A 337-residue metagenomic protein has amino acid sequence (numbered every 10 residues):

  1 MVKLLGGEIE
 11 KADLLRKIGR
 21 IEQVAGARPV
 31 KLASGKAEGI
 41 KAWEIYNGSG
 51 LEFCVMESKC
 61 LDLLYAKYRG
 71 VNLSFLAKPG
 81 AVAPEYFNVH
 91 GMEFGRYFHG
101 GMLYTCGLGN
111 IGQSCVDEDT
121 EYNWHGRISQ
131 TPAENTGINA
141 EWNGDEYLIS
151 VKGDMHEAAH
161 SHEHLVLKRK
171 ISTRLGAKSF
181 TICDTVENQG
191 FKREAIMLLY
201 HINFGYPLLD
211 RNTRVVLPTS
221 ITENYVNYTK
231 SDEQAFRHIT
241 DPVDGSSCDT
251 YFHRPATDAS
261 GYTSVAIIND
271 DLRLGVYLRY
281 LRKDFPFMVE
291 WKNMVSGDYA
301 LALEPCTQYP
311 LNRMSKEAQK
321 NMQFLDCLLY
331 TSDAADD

Functional and structural regions predicted by a protein language model:
M1-M92, G261-D284, S332: Beta-strand-rich N-terminal accessory domains
M1-Q23, E85-H156: An extended acidic
I45-K59, Y68, M155-I202: Acidic, contiguous internal or C-terminal segments within carbohydrate-active enzymes that form a structured patch used
L73, I202-L209: Short edge-strand/loop segments of extracellular domains
N110-Q113, Y206, D210-R282: Active-site/ligand-binding surface loops and adjacent short beta/alpha elements that line catalytic pockets across
R169-S172, K320-F324: Beta-strand-rich interaction surfaces with strong enrichment in secreted/lumenal proteins
P310-E317: Short, structured beta-strand/loop micro-motifs enriched in basic residues and often containing a Trp
Y330-D337: Conserved small/polar residues in nucleotide/adenosyl-binding loops
